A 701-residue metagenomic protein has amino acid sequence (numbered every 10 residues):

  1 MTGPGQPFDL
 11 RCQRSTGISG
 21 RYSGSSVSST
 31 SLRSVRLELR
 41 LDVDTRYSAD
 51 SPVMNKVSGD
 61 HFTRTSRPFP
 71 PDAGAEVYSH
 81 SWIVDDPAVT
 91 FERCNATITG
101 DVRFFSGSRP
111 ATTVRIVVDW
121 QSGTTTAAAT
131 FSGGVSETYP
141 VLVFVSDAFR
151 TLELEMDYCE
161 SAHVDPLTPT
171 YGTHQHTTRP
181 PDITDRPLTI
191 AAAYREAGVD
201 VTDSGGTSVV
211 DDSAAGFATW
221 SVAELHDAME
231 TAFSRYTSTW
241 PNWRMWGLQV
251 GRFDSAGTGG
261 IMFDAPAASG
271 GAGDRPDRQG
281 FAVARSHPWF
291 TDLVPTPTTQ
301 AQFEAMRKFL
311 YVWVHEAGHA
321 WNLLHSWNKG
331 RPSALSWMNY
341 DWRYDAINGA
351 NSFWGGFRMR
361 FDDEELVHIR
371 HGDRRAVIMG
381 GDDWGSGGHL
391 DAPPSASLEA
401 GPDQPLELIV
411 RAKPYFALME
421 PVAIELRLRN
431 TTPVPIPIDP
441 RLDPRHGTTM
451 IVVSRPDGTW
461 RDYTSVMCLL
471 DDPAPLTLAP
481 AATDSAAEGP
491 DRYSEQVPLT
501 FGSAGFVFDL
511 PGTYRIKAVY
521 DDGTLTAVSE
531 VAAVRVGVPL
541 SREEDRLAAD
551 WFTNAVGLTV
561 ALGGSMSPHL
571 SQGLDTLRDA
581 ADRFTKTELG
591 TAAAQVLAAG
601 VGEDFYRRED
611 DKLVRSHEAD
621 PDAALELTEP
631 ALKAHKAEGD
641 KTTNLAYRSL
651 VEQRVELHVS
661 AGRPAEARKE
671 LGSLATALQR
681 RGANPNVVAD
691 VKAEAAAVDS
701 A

Functional and structural regions predicted by a protein language model:
C12, Y47-M54, R411-M450: Contiguous beta-strand segments within globular domains
Q13, G17, D42-Y47, P52-V53 (+4 more regions): Propeptide-to-catalytic entry region of secreted or membrane-anchored zinc metalloproteases
D147-F149, F501-S541: Terminal connector regions
A148-C159, A533-V560: Low-complexity, Pro/Ser/Thr- and charge-rich linker/hinge segments at domain boundaries
V164-I183, P187-V201, A548-T643: Conserved, compact domain cores that house catalytic/ligand-binding motifs in diverse enzymes and effector modules
T296-D373: The catalytic-center signature of Zn2+-dependent metalloproteases
D391-L418, T431: Low-complexity, acidic Ser/Thr/Pro/Gly-rich terminal tails and inter-domain linkers that flank the onset of structured
Q404-L406, R429-S503, P511-R515, L574 (+2 more regions): Contiguous segments within soluble domain cores/interaction surfaces
